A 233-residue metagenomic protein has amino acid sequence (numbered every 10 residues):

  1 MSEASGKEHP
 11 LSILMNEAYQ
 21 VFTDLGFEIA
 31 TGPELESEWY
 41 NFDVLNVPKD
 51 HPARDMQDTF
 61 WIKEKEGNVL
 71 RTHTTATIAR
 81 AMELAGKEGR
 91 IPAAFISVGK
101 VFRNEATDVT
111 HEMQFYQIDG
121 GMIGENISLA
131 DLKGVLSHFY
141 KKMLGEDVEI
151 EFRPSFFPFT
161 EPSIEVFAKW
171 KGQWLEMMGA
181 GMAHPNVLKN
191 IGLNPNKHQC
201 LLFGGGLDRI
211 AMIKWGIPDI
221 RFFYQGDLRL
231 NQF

Functional and structural regions predicted by a protein language model:
S2-F233: TRNA-recognition modules of translation machinery and tRNA-sensing kinases, especially anticodon-binding
